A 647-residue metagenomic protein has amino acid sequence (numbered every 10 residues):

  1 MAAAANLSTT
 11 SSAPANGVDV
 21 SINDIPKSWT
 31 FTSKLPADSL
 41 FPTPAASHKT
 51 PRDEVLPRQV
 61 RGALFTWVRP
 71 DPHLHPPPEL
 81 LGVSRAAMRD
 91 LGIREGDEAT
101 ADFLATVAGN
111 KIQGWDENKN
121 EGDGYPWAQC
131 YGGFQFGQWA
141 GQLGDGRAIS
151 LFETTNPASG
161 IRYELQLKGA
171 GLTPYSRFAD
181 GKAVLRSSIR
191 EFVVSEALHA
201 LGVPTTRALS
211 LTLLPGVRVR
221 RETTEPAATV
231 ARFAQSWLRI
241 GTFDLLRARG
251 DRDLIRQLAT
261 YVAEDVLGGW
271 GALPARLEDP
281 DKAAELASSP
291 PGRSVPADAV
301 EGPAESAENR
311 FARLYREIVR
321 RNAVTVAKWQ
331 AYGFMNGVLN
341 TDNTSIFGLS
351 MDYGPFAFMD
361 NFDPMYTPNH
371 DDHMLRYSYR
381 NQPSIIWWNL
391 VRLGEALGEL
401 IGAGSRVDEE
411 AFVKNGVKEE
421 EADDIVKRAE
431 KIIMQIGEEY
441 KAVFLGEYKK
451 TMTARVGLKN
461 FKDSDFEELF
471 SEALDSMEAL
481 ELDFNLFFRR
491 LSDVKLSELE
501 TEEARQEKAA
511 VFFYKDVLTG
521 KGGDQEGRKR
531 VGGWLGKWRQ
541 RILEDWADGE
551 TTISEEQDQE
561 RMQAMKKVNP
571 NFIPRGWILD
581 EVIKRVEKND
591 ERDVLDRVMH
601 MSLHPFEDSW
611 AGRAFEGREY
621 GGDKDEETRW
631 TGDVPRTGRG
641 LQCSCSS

Functional and structural regions predicted by a protein language model:
A2-Q129, Q382-S647: Regulatory N- and C-terminal appendages and interdomain linkers associated with kinase/kinase-like NTP transferase
Q59-F65, P126-W127, K168-T173, D298-P303 (+2 more regions): Short amphipathic alpha-helical segments, especially helix-boundary/capping motifs
V68-P70, P174-G181, V300-A312, D371-Y379 (+3 more regions): Glycine- and acidic
P76-L81, R85-D298, F347-M351, M359 (+5 more regions): Conserved ATP-binding subdomain of kinase catalytic cores across diverse folds
L165, T206, G337, L486 (+1 more regions): Short, solvent-exposed positions on alpha-helices
S188, R218, T223, A227-N336 (+1 more regions): ATP-dependent phospho-/nucleotidyl transfer catalytic cores
G337-I346: Hydrophobic residue at the +6 position relative to the catalytic HRD Asp in the kinase catalytic loop
